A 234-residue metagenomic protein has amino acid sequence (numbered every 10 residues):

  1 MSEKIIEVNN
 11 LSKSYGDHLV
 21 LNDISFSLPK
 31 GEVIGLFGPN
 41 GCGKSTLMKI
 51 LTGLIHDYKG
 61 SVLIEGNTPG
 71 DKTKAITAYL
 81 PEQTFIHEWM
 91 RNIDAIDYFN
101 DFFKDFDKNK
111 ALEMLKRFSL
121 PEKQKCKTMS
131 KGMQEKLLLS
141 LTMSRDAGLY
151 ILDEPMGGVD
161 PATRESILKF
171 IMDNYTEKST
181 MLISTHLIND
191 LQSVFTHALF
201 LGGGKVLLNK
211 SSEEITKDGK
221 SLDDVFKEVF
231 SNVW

Functional and structural regions predicted by a protein language model:
F37-P39: The feature captures the beta-strand-to-loop junction immediately N-terminal to the Walker
T52: Helix-to-loop junction immediately C-terminal to a conserved catalytic motif
K59-T73: Conserved ABC transporter NBD signature motif
E82-L137: ABC-family P-loop ATPase nucleotide-binding domains
Y150-E154, V159: Catalytic Walker B motif of ABC-type/P-loop ATPase nucleotide-binding domains
P161-T163: Helix N-cap at the start of a conserved alpha-helix in ABC-type nucleotide-binding domains
